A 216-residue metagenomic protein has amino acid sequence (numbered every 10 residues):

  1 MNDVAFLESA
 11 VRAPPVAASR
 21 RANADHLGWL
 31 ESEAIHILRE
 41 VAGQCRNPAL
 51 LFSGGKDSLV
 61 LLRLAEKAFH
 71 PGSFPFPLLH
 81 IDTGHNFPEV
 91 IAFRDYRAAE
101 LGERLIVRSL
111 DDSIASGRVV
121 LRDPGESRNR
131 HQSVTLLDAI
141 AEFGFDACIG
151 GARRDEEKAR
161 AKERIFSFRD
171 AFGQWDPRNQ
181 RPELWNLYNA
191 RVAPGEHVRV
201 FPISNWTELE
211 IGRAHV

Functional and structural regions predicted by a protein language model:
N2-H215: Nucleotide-activated chemistry modules centered on ATP-dependent adenylation/adenylyltransferase
